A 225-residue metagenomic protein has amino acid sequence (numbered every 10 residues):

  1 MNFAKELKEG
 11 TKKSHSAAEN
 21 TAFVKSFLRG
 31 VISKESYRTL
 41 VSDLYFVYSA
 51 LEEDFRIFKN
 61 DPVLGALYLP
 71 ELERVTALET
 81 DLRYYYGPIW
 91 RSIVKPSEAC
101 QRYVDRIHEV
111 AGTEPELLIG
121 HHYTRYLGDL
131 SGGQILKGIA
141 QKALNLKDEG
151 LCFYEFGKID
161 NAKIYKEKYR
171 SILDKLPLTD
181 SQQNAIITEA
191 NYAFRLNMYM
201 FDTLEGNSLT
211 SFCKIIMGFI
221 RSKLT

Functional and structural regions predicted by a protein language model:
M1-T225: Metal- and O2-centered redox machinery and metal/ROS homeostasis
